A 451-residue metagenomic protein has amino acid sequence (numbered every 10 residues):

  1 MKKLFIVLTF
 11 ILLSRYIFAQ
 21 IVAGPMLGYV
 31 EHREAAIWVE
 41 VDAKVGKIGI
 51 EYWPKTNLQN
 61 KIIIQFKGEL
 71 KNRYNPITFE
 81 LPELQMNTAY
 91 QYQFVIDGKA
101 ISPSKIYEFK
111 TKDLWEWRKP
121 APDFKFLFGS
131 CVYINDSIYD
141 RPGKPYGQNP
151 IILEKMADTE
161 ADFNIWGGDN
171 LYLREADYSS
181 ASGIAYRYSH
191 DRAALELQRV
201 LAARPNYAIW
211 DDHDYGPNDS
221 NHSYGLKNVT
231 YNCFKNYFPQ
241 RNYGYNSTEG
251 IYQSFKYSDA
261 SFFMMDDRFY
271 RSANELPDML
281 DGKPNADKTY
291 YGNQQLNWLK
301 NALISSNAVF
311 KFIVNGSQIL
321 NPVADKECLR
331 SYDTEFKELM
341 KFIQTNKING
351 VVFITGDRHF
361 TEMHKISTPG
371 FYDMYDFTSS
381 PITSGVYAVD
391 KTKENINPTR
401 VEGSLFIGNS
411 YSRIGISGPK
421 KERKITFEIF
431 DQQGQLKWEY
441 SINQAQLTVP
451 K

Functional and structural regions predicted by a protein language model:
M1-V22: Bacterial Sec-dependent N-terminal signal peptides
Q20-K451: Metal-dependent phosphoester/phosphodiester hydrolase catalytic core
